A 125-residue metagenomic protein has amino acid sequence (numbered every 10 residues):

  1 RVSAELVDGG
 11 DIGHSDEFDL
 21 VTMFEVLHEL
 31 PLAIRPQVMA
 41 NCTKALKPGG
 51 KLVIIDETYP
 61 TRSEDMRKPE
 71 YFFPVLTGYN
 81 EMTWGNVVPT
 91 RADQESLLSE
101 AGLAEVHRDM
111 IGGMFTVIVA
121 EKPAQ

Functional and structural regions predicted by a protein language model:
R1-G10: Conserved SAM-binding strand-loop segment of SAM-dependent methyltransferases
G10-V21: A short acidic, Gly/Pro-enriched loop at the edge of an enzyme's catalytic core that lines a small-molecule cofactor
M23-V26: A short beta-strand submotif of the Rossmann-like class I SAM-dependent methyltransferase core that lines
H28, Y59-P60, G113: Residue-level marker for beta-strand->alpha-helix junctions and adjacent short loops that shape enzyme
H28-L30, A45: A short His-aromatic
P36-P48: A short glycine-rich, Lys/Arg-flanked "PGG" loop and its adjoining helix->strand segment in the class I
K51-A101, V106-H107: C-terminal alpha-helical "lid/dimerization" subdomain adjacent to the S-adenosyl-L-methionine
A101-Q125: Core SAM-dependent methyltransferase catalytic element
